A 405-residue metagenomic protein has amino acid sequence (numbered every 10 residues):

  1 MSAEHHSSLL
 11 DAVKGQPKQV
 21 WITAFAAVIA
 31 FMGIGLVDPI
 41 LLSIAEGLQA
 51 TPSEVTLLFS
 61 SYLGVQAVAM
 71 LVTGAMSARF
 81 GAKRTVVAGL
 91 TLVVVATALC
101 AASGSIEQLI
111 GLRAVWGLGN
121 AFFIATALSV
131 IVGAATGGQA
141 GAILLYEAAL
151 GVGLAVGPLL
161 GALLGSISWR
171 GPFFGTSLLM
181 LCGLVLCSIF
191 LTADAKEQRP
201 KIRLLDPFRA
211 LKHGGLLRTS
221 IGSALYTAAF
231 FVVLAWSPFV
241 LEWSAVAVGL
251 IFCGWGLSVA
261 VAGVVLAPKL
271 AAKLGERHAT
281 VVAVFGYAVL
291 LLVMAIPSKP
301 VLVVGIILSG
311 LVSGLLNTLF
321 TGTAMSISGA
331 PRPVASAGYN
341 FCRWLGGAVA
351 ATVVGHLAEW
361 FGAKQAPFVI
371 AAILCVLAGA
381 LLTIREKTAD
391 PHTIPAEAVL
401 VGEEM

Functional and structural regions predicted by a protein language model:
E4-K14, T192-S220: Juxtamembrane intracellular "pre-TM" segments in multi-pass secondary transporters
Q49, G81, A102-Q108, T136 (+1 more regions): Helix-breaking motifs and short loop linkers at transmembrane-helix boundaries and internal kinks in secondary membrane
A67-G104: Conserved MFS/SLC helix-loop-helix module at the cytosolic interface between two early adjacent transmembrane helices
L112-V152: Cytoplasmic helix-loop-helix junction between adjacent transmembrane helices in 12-TM secondary transporters
L144-I189: Helix-loop-helix hairpin linking two adjacent transmembrane segments in secondary transporters
S177-E197, L381-E386: C-terminal membrane-cytosol helix-exit motif in multi-pass small-molecule transporters
R277-F320: C-terminal transmembrane helical hairpin of 12-TM major facilitator-type secondary transporters
I327-A363: A late C-terminal transmembrane helix in Major Facilitator Superfamily
